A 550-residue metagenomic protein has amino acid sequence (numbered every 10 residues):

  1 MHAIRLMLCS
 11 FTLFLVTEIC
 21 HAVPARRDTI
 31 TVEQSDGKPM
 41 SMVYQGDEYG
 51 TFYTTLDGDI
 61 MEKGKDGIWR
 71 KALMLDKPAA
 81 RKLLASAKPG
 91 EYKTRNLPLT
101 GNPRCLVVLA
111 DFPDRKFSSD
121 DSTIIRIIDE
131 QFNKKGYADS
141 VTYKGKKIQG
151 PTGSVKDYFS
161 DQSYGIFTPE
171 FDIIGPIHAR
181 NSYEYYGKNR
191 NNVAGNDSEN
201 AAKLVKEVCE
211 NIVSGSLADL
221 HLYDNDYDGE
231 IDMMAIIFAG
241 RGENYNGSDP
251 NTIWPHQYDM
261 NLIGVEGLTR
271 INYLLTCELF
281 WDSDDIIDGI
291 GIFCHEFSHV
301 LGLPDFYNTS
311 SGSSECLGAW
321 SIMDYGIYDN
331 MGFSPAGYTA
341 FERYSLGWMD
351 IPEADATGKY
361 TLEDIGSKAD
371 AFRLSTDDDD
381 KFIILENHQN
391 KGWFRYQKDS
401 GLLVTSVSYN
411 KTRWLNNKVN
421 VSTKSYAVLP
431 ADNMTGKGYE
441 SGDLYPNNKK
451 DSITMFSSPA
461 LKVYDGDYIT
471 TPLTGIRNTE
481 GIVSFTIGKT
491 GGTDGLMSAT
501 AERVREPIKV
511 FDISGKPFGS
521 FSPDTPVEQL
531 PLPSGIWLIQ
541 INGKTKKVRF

Functional and structural regions predicted by a protein language model:
M7-E18: Bacterial N-terminal signal peptides
H21, D494-F550: C-terminal outer-membrane/trafficking sorting elements
H21-L99, P352: N-terminal prosegments of processed precursors
Q34, S118-S122, Q131-G165, E170-I173 (+3 more regions): Non-catalytic C-terminal accessory/binding modules of secreted extracellular proteins
A87-Q131, N189-S198, G240: Fold-level signature of zinc-dependent metallopeptidase catalytic domains
K93-N96, K144-L268: Active-site-proximal segments of metallohydrolase catalytic domains
G291-F306, L385: Active-site recognition of the HExxH zinc-binding catalytic motif
C316-P352, G475: Post-HExxH zinc-binding segment in Zn-dependent metallohydrolases
